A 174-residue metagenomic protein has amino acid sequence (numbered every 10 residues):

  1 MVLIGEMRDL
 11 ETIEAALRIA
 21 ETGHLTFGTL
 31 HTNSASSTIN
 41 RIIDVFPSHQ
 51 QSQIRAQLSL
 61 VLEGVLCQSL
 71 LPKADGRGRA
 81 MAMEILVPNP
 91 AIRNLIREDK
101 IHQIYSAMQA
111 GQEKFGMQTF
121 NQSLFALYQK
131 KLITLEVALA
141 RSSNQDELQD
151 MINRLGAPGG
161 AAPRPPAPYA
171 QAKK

Functional and structural regions predicted by a protein language model:
M1-K174: Short, flexible helix-loop junctions that flank or precede catalytic/ligand sites
